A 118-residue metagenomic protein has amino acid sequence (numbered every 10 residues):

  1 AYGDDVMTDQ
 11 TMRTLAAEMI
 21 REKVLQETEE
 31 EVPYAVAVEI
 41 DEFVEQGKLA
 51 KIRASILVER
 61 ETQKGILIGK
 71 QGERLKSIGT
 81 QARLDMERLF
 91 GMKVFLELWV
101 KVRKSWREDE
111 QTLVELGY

Functional and structural regions predicted by a protein language model:
A1-Y118: C-terminal-of-GTPase-core extension/linker across diverse P-loop GTPases
